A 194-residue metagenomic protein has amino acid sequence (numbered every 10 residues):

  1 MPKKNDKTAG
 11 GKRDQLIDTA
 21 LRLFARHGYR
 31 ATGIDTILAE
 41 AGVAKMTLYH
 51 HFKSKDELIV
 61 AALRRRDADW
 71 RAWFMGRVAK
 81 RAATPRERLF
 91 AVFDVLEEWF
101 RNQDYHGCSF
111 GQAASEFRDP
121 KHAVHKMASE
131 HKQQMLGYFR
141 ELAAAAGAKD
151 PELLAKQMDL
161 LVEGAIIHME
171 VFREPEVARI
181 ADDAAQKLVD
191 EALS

Functional and structural regions predicted by a protein language model:
M1-G11, L193-S194: N-terminal intrinsically disordered/low-complexity leader segments
P2, Q15, T19-E57, A61: Helix-turn-helix
K4, V124-E130, A144-L193: Hydrophobic/aromatic-rich alpha-helical bundle segments in the mid-to-C-terminal region
I17, F90, Q133-L136, R140 (+2 more regions): An amphipathic alpha-helix signature
A61, M75-N102, A145, P151 (+1 more regions): Hydrophobic alpha-helical connector segments
R64-W70: Short, basic, alpha-helical segments at the C-terminal edge of helix-turn-helix-like DNA-binding modules
W73-G76, A123-Q134, Y138-E141: Short, solvent-exposed amphipathic helices
E87-R88, N102-A123: Amphipathic alpha-helical segments used for helix-helix packing
